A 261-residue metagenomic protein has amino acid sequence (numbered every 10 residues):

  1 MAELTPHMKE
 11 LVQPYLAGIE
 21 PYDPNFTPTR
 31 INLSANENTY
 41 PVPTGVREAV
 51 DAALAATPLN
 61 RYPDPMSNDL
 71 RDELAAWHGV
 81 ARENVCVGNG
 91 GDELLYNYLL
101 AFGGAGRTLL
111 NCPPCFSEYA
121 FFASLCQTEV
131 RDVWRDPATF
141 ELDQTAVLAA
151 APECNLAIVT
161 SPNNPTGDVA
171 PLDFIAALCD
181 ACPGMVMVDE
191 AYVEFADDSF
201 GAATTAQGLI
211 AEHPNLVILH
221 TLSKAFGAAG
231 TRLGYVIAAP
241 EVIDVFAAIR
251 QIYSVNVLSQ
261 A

Functional and structural regions predicted by a protein language model:
A2-R61, E153: N-terminal "arm"/small-domain region of PLP-dependent enzymes with the aminotransferase-like
N36-T39, G91-D92, F116, S161-P165 (+2 more regions): Short glycine-rich anion-binding loops that position phosphate/pyrophosphate groups of nucleotides and phosphorylated
P43, N215-A261: PLP-dependent aminotransferase class I/II
N68-T108: Phosphate-binding glycine-rich loop
V85, L109, V130, V186 (+1 more regions): Hydrophobic/aromatic residues located in beta-strands of well-ordered beta-sheets within soluble catalytic
A101-V159: PLP-dependent aminotransferase-like
E141-P152, P165-V186, E190-A225: Active-site pre-lysine segment of PLP-dependent enzymes
